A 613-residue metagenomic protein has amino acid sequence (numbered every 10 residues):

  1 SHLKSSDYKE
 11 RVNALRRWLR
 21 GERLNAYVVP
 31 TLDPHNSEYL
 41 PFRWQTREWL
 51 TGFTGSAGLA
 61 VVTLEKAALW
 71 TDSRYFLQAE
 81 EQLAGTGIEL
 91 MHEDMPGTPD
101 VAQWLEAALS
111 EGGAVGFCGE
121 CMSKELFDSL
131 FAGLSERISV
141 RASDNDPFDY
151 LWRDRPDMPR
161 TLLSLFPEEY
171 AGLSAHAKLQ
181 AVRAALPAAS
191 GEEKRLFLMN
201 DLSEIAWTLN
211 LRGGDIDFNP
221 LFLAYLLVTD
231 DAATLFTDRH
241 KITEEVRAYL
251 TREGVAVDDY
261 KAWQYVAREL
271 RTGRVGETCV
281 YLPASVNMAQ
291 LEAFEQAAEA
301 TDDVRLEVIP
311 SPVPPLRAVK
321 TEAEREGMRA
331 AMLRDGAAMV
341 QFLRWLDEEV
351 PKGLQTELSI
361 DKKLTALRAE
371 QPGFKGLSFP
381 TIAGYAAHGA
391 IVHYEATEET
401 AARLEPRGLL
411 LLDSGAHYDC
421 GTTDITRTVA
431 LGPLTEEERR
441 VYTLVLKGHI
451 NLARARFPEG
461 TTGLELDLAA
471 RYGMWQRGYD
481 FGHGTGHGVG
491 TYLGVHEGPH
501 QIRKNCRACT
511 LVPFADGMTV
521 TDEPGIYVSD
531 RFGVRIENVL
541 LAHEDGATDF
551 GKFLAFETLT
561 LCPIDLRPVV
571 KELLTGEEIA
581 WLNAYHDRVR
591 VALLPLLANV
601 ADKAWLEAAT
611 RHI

Functional and structural regions predicted by a protein language model:
S1-I613: Active-site neighborhoods and metal-handling regions in enzymes and metal-associated proteins
